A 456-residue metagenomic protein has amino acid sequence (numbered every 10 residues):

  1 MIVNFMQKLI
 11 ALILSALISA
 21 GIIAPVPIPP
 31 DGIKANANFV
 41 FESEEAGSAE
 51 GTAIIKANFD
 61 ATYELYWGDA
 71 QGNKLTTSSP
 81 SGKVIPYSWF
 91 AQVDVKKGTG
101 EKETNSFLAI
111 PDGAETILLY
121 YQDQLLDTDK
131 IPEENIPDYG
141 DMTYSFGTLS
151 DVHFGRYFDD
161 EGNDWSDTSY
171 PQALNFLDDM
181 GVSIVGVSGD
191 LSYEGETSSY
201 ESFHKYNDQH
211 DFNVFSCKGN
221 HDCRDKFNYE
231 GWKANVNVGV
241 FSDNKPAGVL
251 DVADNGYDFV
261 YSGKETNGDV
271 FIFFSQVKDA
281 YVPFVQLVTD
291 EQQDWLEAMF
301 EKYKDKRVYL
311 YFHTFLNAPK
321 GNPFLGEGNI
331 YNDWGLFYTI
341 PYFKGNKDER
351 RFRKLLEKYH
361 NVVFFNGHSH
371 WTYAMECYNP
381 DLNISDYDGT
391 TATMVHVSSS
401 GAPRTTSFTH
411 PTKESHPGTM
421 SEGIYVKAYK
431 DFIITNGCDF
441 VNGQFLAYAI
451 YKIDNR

Functional and structural regions predicted by a protein language model:
V26-N58, T128-I136: Pro/Thr/Ser/Gly-rich low-complexity, intrinsically disordered linker/stalk tracts
Y66-G113: Recognizes extended acidic, P/S/T-rich segments that occur within or adjacent to Ig-like beta-sandwich modules
A109-L125: Beta-strand-rich modules
P137-G140, S407, K413-R456: A short C-terminal boundary segment appended to hydrolase-like catalytic domains
P137-Y200: N-terminal active-site segment of His-dependent metallophosphoesterases
D151, G189-D190, G219-N220, H313 (+1 more regions): Active-site glycine-centered loops adjacent to acidic/histidine catalytic or metal-binding residues that shape
N175-I184, V270, Y281-D388: His/acidic metal-ligating clusters that form di-metal
T197-Y303, R351, E357-K358, A374-Y429 (+1 more regions): Extended active-site neighborhood of metal-dependent phosphoesterases/phosphodiesterases
